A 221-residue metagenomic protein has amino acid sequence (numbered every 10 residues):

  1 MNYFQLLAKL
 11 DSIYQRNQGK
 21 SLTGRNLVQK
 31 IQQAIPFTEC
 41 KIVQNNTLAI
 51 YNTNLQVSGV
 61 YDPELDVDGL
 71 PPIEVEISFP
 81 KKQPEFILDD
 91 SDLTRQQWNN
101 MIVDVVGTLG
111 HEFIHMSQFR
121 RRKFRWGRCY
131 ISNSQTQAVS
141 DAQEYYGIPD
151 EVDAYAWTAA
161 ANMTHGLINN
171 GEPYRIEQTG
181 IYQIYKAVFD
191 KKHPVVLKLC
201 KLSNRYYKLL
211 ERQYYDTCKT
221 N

Functional and structural regions predicted by a protein language model:
D11, A138-V152, A156-N221: Long, well-structured alpha-helical subdomains associated with metal-dependent extracellular/ecto-lumenal hydrolases
N17-V43: Zn2+-dependent metallopeptidase catalytic core
Q33-L65: Amphipathic, interaction-prone secondary-structure segments
T53-V103, M116-R120: Active-site scaffold of zinc-dependent metalloenzymes
N99-D104, T108, I148: Soluble non-cytosolic domains of exported or imported proteins
V103, F119-G147: Post-HEXXH active-site segment of zinc metalloproteases
G107-R120, A154: Active-site recognition of the HExxH zinc-binding catalytic motif
